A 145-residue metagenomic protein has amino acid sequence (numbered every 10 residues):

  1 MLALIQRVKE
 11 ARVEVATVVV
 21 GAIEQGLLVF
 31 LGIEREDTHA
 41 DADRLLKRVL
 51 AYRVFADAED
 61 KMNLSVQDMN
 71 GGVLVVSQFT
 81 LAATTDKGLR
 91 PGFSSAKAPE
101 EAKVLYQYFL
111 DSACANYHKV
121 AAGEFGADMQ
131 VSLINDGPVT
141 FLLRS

Functional and structural regions predicted by a protein language model:
L2-K119, D136, T140-L142: Short Lys/Arg-rich amphipathic alpha-helical segments
M62, K119-Q130: Short, surface-exposed recognition loops or helix-turn segments adjacent to catalytic cores
F125-S145: C-terminal or internal capping secondary-structure element at the end of a domain, subdomain, or sheet
